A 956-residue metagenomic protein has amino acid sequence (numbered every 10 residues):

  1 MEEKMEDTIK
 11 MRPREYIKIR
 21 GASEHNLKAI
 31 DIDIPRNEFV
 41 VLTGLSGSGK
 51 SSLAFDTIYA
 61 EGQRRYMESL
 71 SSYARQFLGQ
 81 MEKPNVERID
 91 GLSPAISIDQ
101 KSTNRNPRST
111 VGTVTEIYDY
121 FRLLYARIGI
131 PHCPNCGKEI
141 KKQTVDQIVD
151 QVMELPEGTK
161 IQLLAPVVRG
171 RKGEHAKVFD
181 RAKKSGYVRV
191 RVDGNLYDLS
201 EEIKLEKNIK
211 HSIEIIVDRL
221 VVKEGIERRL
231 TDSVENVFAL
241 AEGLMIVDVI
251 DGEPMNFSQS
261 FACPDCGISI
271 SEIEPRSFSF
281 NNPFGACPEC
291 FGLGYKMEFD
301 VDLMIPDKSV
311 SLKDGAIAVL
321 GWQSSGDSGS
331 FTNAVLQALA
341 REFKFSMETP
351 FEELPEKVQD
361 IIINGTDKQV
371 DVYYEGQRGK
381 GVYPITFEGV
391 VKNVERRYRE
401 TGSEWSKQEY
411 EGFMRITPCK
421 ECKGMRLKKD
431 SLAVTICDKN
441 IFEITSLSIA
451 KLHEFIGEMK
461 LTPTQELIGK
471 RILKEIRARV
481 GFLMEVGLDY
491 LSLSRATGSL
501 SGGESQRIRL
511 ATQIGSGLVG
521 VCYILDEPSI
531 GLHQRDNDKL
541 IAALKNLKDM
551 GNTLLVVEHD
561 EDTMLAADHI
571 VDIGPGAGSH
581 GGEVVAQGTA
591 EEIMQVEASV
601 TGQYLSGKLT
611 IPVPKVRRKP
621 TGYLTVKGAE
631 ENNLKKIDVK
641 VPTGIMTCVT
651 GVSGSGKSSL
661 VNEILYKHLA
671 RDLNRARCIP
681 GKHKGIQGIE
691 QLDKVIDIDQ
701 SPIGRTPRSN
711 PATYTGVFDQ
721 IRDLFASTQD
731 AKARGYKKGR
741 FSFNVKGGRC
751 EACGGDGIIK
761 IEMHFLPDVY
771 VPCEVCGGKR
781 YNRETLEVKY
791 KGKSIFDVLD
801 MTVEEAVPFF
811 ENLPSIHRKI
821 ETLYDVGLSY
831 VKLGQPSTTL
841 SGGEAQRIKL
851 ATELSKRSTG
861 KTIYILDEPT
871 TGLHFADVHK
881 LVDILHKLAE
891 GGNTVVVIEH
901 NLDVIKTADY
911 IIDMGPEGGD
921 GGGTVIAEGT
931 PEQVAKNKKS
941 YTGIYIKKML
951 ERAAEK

Functional and structural regions predicted by a protein language model:
M1-K956: Conserved phosphate-binding elements of NTP-dependent enzyme cores
